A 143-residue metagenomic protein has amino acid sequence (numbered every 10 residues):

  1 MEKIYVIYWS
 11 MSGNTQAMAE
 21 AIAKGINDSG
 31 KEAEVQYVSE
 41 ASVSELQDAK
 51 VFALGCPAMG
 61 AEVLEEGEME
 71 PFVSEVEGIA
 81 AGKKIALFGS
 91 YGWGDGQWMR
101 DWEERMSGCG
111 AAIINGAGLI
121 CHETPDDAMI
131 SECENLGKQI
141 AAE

Functional and structural regions predicted by a protein language model:
E2-I4, N14-A17, A21-V38, D48-E143: FMN-binding flavodoxin-like domain, especially the glycine-rich phosphate-binding loop
W9-G13: Short polar catalytic/cofactor-binding loops
S42: N-terminal helical hairpins
